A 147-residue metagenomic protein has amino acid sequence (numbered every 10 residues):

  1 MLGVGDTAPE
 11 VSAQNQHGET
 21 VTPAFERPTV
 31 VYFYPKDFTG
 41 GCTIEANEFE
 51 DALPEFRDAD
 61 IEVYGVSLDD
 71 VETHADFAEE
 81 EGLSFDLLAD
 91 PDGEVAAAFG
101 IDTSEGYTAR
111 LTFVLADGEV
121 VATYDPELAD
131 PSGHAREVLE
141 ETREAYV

Functional and structural regions predicted by a protein language model:
M1-V147: Chalcogenol-based redox active-site neighborhoods
